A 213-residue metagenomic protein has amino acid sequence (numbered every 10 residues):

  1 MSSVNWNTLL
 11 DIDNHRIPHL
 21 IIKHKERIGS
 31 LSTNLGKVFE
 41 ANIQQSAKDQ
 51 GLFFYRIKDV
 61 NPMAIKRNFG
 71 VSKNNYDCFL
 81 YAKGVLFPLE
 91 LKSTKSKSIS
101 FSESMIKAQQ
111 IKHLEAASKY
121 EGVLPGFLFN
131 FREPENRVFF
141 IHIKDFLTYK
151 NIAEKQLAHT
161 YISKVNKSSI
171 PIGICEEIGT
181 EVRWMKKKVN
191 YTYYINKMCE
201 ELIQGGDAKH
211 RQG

Functional and structural regions predicted by a protein language model:
M1-F69, G205-A208, Q212: Acidic-basic catalytic patches of nuclease active cores, encompassing PD-(D/E)XK and other metal-cofactor nuclease
R56, P88, G126-F129: A structural signal for short, well-ordered beta-strand segments and their strand-loop junctions that often border
P62-A64, S96-I99, E135: Short, solvent-exposed loop/turn segments at secondary-structure junctions
V71-N75, E115: Basic/aromatic recognition patch in beta-strand/loop cores that engages polyanionic ligands
C78-L80, G84-S96: Conserved catalytic cores of phosphodiester-cleaving nucleases, focusing on short active-site segments
T94-Y120: Mg2+/Mn2+-dependent nuclease catalytic core
E115-Y149: Nucleic-acid nuclease catalytic cores
F139-G213: Intrinsically disordered, low-complexity terminal regions enriched in charged/polar residues
